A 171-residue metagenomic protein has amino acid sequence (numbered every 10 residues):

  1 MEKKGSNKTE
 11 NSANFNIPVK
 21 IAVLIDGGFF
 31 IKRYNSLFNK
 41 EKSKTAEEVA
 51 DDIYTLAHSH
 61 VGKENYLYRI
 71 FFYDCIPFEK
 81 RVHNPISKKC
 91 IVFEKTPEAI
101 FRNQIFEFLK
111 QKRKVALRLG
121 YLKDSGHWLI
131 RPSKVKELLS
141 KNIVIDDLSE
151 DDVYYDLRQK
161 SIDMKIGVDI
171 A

Functional and structural regions predicted by a protein language model:
E2-L139, E150-Y155, I162: Domain-level signal for Mg2+-assisted phosphodiester chemistry and nucleotide/NA-binding surfaces in nucleic-acid
K160-D169: Active-site glycine-rich loop that binds ribose-phosphate moieties when present
